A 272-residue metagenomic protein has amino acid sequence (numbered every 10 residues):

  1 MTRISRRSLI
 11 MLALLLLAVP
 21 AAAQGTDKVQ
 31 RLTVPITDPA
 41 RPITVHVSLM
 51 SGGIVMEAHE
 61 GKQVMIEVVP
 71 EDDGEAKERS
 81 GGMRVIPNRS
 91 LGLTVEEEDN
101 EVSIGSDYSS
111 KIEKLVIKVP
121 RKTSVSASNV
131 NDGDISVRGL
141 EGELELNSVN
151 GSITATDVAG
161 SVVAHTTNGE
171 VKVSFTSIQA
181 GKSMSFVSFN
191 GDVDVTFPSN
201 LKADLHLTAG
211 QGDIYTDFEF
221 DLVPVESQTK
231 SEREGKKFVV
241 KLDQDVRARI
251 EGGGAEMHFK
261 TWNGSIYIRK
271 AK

Functional and structural regions predicted by a protein language model:
M1-I10: Bacterial N-terminal signal peptides that target proteins for export
A18-P20: N-terminal signal peptide c-region/cleavage motif recognized by signal peptidases
A23-S128, R138-G139, E145, V162-H165 (+4 more regions): Acidic (Asp/Glu) and glycine-rich low-complexity loops/linkers that are typically intrinsically disordered
E71, G133, G151, G169 (+3 more regions): Hydrophobic lipid-interacting interfaces of membrane-associated proteins
T154, V158: Basic (Lys/Arg-enriched) interaction patch that binds polyanionic ligands
S183-F186, D194-F197: A contiguous pocket-lining binding segment that forms or flanks enzyme active sites
S188-D192, L201-A203: Repeat-solenoid scaffold signature
